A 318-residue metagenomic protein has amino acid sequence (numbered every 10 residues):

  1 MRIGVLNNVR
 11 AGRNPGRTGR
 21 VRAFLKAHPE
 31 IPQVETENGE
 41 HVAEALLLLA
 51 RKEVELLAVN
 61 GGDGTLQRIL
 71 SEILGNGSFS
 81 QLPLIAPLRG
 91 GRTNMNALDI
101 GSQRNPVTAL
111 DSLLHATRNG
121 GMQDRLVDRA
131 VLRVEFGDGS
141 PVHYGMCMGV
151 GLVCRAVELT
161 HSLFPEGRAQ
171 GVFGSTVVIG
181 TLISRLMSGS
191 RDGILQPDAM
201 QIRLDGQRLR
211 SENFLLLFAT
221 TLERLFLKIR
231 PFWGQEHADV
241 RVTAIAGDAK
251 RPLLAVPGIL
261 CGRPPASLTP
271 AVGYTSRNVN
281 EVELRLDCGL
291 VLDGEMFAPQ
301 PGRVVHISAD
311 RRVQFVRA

Functional and structural regions predicted by a protein language model:
M1-N60, G64-N76, V107-S112, T117-R118: ATP/NTP phosphate-donor binding region
N8, G90, G247: Cofactor-binding loop segments of dinucleotide-utilizing enzymes, especially the Rossmann-like FAD- and NAD(P)+-binding
G12-G16, R155, L225-L227: Short N-terminal binding/cap micro-motifs at the start of the first secondary-structure element
P15, R68-L70, A97-L98, K228-I229 (+1 more regions): Short glycine-/acidic-enriched loop or helix-start segments at secondary-structure transitions that form or flank
T36, F79-L209: Catalytic core of DAGKc-family lipid kinases
R155-S162, R168, F214, L227-F232 (+1 more regions): A short secondary-structure junction signal
L204-S211, L227-A318: ATP/nucleoside-binding phosphotransfer catalytic cores, i.e., glycine-rich phosphate-binding loops
F214-T221: AMP-binding/adenylate-forming core of the ANL superfamily
